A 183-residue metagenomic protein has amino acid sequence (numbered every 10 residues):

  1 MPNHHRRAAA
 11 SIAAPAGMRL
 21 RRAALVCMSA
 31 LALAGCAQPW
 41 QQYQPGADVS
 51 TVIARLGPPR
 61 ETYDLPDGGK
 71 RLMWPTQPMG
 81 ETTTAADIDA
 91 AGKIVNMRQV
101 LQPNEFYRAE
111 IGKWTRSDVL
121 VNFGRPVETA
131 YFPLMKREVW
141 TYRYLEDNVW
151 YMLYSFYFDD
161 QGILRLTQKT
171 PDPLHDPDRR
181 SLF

Functional and structural regions predicted by a protein language model:
N3-C27: Bacterial N-terminal signal peptides that target proteins for export
L33-G35: C-terminal motif of bacterial Sec signal peptides marking the signal peptidase cleavage site
A37-F183: Residues within mature, well-folded domains
